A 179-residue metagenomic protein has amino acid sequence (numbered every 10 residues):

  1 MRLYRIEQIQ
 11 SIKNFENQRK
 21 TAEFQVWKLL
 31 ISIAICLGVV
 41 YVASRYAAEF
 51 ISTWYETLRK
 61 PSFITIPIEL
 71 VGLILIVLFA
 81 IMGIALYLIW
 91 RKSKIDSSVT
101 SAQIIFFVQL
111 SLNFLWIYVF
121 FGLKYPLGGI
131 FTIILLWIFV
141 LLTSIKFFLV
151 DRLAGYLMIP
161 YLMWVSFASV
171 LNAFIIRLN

Functional and structural regions predicted by a protein language model:
R19-S32: N-terminal membrane topogenic signal
C36-S52: Alpha-helical transmembrane segments of multi-pass membrane proteins
S52-I66: Perimembrane loop-to-helix junctions flanking transmembrane segments
K60-P61, G122-L135, Y156-L157: Non-cytosolic membrane-interface motifs at loop->transmembrane helix junctions
S62-A80: Interfacial helix-start motif at the membrane-water boundary
A80-I117: Helix-adjacent hinge/juxtasegments
W116-L127, L149, F174-N179: Membrane-interface helix caps and helix-loop-helix hairpins in membrane proteins
K146-N179: Terminal transmembrane helical module of multi-pass membrane proteins
